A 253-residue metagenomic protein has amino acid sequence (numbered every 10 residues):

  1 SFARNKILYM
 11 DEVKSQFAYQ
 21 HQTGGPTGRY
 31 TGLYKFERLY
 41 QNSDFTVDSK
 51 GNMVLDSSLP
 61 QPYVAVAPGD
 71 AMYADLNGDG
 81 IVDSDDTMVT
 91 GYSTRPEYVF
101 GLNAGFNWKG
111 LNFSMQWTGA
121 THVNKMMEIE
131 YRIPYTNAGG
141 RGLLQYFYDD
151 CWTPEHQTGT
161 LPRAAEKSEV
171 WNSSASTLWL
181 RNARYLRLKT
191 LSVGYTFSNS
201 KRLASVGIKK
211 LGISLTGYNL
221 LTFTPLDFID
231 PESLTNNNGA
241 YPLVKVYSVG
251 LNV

Functional and structural regions predicted by a protein language model:
S1, G101-N103, T190-G194, S248-G250: Membrane-embedded beta-strand positions in outer-membrane beta-barrel channels/transporters
S1-Y92: Conserved small-residue
F2-L8, W108-G110, G119-V123, T190 (+2 more regions): Transmembrane beta-strands of outer-membrane beta-barrel pores
Y9-S15, M126-R132, L226-E232: Outer-membrane beta-barrel translocator domains and adjoining extracellular loop/strand segments of Gram-negative
A18-Y40, D44, D150, E155-T158 (+2 more regions): C-terminal beta-signal and terminal closure region of outer-membrane beta-barrel proteins
P96-F100, L180, R184-K189, L243-Y247: Residues that define the transmembrane beta-barrel architecture of outer-membrane proteins
L102, W108, F113-M115, L211-L215 (+1 more regions): Transmembrane beta-strands of outer-membrane beta-barrel proteins
A120-G212, G217: Extracytoplasmic gating/loop element in the C-terminal half of outer-membrane beta-barrel translocons and assembly
